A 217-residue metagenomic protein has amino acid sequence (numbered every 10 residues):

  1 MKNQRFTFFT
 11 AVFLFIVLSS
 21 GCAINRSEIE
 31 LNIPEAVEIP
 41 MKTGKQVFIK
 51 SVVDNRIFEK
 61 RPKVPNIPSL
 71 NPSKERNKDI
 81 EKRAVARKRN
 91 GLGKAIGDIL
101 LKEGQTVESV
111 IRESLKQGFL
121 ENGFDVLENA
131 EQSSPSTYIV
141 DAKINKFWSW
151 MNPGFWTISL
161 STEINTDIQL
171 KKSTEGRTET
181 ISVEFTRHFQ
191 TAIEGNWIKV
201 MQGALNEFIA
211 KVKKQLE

Functional and structural regions predicted by a protein language model:
M1-F9: Bacterial N-terminal signal peptides that target proteins for export
C22-S109, Q215-E217: A structural "domain/chain start" motif
N25-R26, L31-N32, N122-G176: Surface-exposed short loop/turn segments
S51-R56, K143-S149, E184-T186: Generic short beta-strand segments
A84-T106, K172-L216: Short secondary-structure boundary motifs at beta->alpha junctions and helix caps
K116-F124, I209-E217: Sec-exported extracytoplasmic/periplasmic mature domains
